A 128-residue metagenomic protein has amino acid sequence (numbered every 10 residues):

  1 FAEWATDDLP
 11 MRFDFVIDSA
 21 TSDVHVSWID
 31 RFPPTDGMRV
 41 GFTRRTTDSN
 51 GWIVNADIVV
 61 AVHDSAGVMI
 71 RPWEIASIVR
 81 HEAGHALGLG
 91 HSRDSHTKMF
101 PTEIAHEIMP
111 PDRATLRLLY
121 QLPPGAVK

Functional and structural regions predicted by a protein language model:
F1-R80: Metzincin-family zinc-dependent endopeptidase catalytic domain
R44-E74, G90-K128: Metalloprotease/metallohydrolase-associated module, dominated by Zn2+-dependent proteases
V79-G88: Active-site His/Glu-centered metal-binding helix of metallohydrolases
